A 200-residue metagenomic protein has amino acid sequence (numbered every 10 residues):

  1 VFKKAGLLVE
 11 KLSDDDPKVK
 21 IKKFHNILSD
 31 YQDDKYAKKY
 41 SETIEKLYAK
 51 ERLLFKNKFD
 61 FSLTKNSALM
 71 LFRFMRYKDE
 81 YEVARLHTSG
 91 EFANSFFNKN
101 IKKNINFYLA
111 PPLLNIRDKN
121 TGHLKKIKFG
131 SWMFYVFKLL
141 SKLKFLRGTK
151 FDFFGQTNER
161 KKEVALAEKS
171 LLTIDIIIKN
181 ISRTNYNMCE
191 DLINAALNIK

Functional and structural regions predicted by a protein language model:
V1-K200: Active-site loops and adjacent core secondary-structure elements that bind or stabilize anionic groups
